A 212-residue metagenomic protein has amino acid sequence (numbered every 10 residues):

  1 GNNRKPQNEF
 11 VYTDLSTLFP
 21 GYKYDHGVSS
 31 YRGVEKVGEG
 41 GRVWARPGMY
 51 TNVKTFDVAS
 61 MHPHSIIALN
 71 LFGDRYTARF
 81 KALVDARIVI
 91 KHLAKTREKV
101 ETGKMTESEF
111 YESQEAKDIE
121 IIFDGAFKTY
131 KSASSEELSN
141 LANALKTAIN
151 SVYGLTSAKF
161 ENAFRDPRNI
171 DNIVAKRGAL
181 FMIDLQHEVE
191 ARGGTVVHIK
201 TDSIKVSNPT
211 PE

Functional and structural regions predicted by a protein language model:
G1-E212: Conserved acidic
